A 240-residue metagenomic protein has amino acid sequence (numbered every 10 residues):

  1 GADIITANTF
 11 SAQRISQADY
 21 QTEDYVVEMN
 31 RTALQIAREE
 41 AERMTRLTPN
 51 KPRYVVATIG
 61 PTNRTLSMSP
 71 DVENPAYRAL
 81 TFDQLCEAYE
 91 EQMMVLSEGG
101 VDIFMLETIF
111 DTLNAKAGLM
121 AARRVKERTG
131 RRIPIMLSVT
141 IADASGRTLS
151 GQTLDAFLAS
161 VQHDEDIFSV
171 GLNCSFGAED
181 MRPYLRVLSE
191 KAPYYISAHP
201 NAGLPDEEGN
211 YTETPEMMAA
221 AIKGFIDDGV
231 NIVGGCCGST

Functional and structural regions predicted by a protein language model:
G1-T240: Domain-level signal for soluble alpha/beta catalytic cores
